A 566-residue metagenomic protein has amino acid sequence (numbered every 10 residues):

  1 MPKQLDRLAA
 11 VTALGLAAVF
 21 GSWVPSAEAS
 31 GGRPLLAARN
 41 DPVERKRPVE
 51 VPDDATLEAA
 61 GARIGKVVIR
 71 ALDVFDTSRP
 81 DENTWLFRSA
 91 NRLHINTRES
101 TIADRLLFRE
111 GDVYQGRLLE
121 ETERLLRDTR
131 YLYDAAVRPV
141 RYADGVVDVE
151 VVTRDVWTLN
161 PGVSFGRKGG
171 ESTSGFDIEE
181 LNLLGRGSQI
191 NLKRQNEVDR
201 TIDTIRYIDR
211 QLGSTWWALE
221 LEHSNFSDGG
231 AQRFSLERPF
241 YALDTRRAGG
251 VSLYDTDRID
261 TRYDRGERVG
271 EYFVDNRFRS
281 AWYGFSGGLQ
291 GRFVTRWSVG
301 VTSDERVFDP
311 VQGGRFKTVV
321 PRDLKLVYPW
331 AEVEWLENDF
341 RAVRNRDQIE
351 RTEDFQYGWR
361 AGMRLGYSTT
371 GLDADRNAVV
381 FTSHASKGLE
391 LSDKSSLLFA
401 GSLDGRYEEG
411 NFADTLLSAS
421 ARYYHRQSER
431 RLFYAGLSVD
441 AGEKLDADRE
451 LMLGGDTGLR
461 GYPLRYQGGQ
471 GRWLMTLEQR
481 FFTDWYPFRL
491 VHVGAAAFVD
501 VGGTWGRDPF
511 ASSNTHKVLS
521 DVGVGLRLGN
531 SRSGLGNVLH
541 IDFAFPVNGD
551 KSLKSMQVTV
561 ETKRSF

Functional and structural regions predicted by a protein language model:
P2, R360-F566: C-terminal transmembrane beta-barrel domains of outer membrane proteins
S30-E180, N191-Q195, R200-D209, E222 (+2 more regions): Periplasmic polypeptide-binding modules associated with outer-membrane biogenesis and secretion
E58, L183-Q189, Q211-A218, A242-A248 (+7 more regions): Short loop/turn motifs that connect adjacent beta-strands in outer-membrane beta-barrel proteins
L106, P139, W157-K168, S174-E197 (+9 more regions): Transmembrane beta-strand segments that form the barrel wall of outer-membrane beta-barrel proteins
R167-K168, N196-E197, Q211, S224-D228 (+8 more regions): Replace "Gram-negative outer membrane beta-barrel proteins" with "bacterial and organellar outer membrane beta-barrel
S174-N182, T201-S214, Q232-D244, G249-V251 (+7 more regions): Feature captures outer-membrane beta-barrel proteins of Gram-negative bacteria and organelles
F176, I202-Y207, A231-E237, G249-S252 (+9 more regions): Outer-membrane beta-barrel translocator domains and adjoining extracellular loop/strand segments of Gram-negative
I208-F316: Transmembrane beta-barrel wall of Gram-negative outer-membrane proteins
